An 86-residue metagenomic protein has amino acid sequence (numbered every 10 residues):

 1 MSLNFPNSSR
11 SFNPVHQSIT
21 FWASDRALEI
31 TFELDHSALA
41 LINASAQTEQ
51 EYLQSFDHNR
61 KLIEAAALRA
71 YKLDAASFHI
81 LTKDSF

Functional and structural regions predicted by a protein language model:
M1-A23: Short, charged/polar N-terminal "headpieces" of proteins
S2, S9, H36, S77-F78 (+1 more regions): Generic secondary-structure boundary/loop-capping signal
L3-N4, E29, R69, F86: Intrinsically disordered, low-complexity regulatory segments
F5, D25-A27, F32, E49 (+1 more regions): Preference for short coil/turn "hinge" residues that link or interrupt alpha-helices
N7, P14, L41-A44, K83: Generic structural "secondary-structure junction" signal
I19-A44: A short, structured beta-strand/loop element
Q47-F86: Acidic, low-complexity intrinsically disordered segments
